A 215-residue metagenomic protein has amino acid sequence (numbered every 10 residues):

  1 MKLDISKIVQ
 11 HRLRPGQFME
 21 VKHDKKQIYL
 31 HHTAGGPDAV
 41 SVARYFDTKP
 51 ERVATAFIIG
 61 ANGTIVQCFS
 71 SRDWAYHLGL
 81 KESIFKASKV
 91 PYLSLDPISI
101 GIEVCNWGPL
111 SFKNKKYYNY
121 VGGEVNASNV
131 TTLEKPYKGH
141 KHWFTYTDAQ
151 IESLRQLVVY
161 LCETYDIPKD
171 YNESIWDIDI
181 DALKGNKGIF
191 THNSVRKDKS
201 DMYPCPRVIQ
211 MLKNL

Functional and structural regions predicted by a protein language model:
K2-I167: Active-site-adjacent loop/helix surface patches within enzyme catalytic domains that shape the substrate-binding cleft
P50, Y171, K199: Solvent-exposed, flexible loop/coil residues
E51, K86, G123, I175 (+2 more regions): Short, surface-exposed, charged/polar-biased interaction segments
G139, Y171, R207-I209: A generic alpha-helix propensity feature with a strong bias for hydrophobic helices
T164-D179: Surface-exposed patches in mature extracellular/periplasmic domains of secreted proteins
A182-L215: Short, low-complexity, polybasic intrinsically disordered segments
